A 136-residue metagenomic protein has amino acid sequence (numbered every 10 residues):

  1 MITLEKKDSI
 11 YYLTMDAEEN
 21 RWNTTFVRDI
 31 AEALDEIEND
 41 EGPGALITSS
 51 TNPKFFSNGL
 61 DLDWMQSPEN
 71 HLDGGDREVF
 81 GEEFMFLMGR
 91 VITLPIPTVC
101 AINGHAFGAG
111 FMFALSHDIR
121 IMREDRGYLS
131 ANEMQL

Functional and structural regions predicted by a protein language model:
M1-S49: Conserved CoA-thioester-binding segment of acyl-CoA-metabolizing enzymes
R28, L60-W64, F113-S116, L136: Short, glycine/charged-enriched secondary-structure capping and boundary segments
A33-E36, E83-P95: Catalytic-core regions built around general acid/base machinery
G44-A45, P95-P97, Y128: Proline-centered loop/turn at the N-terminus of a beta-strand
S50-F86, A106: Glycine- (often His-adjacent) and acidic-residue-rich active-site loop that binds/positions the CoA thioester
L94-I96, S116-H117: Conserved donor-binding/catalytic loop of nucleotide-activated donor transferases
A101, F107-L136: CoA-thioester-processing core
